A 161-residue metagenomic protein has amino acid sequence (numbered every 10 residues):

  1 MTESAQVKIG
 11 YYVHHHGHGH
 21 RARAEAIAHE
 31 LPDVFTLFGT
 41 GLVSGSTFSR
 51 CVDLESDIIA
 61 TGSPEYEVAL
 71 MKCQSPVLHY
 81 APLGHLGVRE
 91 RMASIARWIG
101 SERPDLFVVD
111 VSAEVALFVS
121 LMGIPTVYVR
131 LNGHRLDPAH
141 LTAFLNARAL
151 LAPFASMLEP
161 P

Functional and structural regions predicted by a protein language model:
Q6-V7, H14-H15, E30-V88: Conserved nucleotide-sugar phosphate-binding/catalytic loop shared by glycosyltransferases and other
K8, D105-L106, A149: Structural motif
Y12-E25: A short, glycine/small-residue-rich beta-strand->loop->alpha-helix junction that serves as a flexible
I27, F118, T142: Hydrophobic/aromatic ligand-binding patch that stacks against planar heteroaromatic rings of cofactors or nucleotides
G39-S46, V111-E114, F154-L158: Short, polar loop motifs at secondary-structure junctions
C73-A116: Conserved nucleotide-sugar donor-binding subdomain of glycosyltransferases
M122-P161: Active-site-proximal region of nucleotide-activated glycan assembly enzymes, centered on histidine/acidic-rich loops
